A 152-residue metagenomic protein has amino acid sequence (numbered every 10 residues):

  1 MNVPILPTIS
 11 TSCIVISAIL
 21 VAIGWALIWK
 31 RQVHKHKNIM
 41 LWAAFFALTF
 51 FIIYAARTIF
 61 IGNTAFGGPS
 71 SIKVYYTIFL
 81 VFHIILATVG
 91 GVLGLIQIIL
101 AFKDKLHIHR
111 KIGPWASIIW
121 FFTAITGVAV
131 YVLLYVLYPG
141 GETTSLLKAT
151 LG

Functional and structural regions predicted by a protein language model:
M1-G152: Alpha-helical membrane insertion/targeting regions
